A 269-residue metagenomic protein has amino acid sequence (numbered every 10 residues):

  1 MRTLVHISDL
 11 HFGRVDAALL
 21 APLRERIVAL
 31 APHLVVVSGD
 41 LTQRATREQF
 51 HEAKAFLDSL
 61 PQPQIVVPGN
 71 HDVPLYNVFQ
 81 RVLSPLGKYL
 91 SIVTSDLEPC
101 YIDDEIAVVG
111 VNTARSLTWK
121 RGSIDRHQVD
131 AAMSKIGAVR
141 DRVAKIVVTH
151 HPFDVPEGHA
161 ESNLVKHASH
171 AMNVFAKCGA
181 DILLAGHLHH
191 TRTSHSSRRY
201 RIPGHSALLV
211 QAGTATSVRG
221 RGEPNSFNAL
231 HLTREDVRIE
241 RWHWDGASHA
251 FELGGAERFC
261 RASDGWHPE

Functional and structural regions predicted by a protein language model:
M1-S59, Y76-F79, D96-L97, A131: N-terminal active-site segment of His-dependent metallophosphoesterases
I7-S8, V35-D40, Q64-N70, N112 (+3 more regions): Active-site neighborhood of phospho(di)ester-bond hydrolases with catalytic His/Asp-centered motifs
G13-D16, Q43-E48, N70-R81, S116-K120 (+3 more regions): Active-site environment of divalent metal-dependent phosphoester hydrolases
D16-L19, E48-F50, I124, Q128 (+3 more regions): Residues at alpha-helix caps and immediate loop-helix transition turns in enzyme cores, especially N- and C-cap
H51-S134, V139, N173-V174, R201-H205 (+1 more regions): Extended active-site neighborhood of metal-dependent phosphoesterases/phosphodiesterases
D141-P156: Short acidic, glycine-rich surface-loop motifs adjacent to enzyme active sites
A160-E235: Conserved beta-sheet core of the metallophosphoesterase superfamily
H231-E269: A short C-terminal boundary segment appended to hydrolase-like catalytic domains
